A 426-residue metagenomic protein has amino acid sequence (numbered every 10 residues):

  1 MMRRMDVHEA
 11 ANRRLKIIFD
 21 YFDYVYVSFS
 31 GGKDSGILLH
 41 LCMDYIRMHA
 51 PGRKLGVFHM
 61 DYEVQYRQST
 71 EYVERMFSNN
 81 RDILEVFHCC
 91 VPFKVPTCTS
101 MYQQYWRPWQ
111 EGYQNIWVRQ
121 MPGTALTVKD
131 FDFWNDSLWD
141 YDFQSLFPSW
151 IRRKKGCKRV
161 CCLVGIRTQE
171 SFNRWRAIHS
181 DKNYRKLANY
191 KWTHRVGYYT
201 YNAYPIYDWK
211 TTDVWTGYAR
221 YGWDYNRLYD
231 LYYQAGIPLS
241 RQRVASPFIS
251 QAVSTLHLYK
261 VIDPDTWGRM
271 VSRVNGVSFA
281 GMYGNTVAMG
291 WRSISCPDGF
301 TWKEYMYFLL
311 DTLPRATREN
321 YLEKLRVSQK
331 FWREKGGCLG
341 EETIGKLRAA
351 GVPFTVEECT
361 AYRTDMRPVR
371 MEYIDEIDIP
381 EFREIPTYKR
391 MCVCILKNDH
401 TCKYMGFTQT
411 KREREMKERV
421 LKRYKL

Functional and structural regions predicted by a protein language model:
M1-Y26, S35-L426: Nucleotide-activated chemistry modules centered on ATP-dependent adenylation/adenylyltransferase
G32: Conserved G/P- and acidic residue-centered "switch" motifs that form tight phosphate/ATP-binding loops in soluble
